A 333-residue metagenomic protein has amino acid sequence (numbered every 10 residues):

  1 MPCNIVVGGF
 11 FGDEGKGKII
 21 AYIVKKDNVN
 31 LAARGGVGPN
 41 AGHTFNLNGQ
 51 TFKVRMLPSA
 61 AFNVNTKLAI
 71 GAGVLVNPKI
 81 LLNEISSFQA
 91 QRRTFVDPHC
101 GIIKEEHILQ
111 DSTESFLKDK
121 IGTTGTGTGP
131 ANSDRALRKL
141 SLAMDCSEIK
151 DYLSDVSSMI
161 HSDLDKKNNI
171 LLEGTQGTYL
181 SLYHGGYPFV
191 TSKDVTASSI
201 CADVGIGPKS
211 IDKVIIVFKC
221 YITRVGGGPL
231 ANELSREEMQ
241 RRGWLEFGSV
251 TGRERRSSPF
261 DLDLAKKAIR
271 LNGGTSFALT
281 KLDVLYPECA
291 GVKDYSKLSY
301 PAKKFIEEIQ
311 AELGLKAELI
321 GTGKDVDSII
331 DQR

Functional and structural regions predicted by a protein language model:
M1-R333: Non-transmembrane, aqueous-exposed alpha-helical and coiled segments at domain scale
